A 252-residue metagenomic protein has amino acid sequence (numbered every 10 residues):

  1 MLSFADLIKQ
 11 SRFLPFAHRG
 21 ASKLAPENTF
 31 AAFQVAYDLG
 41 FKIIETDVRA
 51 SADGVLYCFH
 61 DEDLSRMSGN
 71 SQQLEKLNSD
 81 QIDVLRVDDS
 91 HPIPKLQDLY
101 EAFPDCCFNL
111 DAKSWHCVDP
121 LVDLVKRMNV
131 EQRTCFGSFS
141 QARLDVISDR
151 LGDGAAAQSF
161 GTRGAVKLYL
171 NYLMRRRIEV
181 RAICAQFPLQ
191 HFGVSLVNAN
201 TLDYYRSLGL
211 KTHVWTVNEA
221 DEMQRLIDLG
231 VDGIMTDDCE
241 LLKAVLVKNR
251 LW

Functional and structural regions predicted by a protein language model:
M1-W252: Phosphate-group recognition and catalysis centered on beta-loop-alpha active-site segments
